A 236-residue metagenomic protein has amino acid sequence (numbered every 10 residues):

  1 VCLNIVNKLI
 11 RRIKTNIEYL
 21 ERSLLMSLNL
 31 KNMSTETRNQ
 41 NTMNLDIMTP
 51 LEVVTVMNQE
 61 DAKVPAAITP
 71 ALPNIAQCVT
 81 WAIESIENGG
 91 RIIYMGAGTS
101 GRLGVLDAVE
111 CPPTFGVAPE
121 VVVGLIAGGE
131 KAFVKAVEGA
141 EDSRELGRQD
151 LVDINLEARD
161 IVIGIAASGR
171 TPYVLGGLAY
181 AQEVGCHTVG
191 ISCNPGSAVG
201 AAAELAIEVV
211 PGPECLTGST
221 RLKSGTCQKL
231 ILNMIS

Functional and structural regions predicted by a protein language model:
N4-L25: Short, Lys/Arg-enriched N-terminal segments with co-localized hydrophobic residues within the first ~10-30 amino acids
M26-A67, A71: Cofactor-/ligand-binding subdomain signature composed of acidic, glycine-rich, tryptophan-containing flexible loops
L45-T49, N74, G139-L146: Short secondary-structure boundary/capping elements
A67, I75, G200: Flexible, glycine/charged-enriched surface loops at secondary-structure junctions
P70-S85: A short, well-structured juxtamembrane/interface segment
S85-I86, A181: A generic structural signal for well-ordered alpha-helical segments
G90: Glycine-centered, small-residue-biased loops immediately flanking beta-strands in adenine/cofactor-binding cores
I93, A97-S236: Glycine-rich phosphate-binding loops that contact phosphosugars or nucleotide phosphates
